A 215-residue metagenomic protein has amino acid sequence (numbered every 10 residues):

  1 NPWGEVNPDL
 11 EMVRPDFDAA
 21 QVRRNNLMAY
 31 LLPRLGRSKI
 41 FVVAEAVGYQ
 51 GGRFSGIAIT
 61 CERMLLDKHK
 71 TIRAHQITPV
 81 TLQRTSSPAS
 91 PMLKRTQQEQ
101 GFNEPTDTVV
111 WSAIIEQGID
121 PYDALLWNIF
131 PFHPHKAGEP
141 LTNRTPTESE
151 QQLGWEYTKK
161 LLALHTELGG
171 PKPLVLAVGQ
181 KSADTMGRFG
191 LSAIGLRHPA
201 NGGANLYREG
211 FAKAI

Functional and structural regions predicted by a protein language model:
N1-P173, A183, F189: A polyanion-binding, active-site-adjacent surface
A46, Q180, P199: Active-site metal-binding loops of divalent metal-dependent hydrolases
G190-I215: Short, flexible loop segments at boundaries between secondary-structure elements
